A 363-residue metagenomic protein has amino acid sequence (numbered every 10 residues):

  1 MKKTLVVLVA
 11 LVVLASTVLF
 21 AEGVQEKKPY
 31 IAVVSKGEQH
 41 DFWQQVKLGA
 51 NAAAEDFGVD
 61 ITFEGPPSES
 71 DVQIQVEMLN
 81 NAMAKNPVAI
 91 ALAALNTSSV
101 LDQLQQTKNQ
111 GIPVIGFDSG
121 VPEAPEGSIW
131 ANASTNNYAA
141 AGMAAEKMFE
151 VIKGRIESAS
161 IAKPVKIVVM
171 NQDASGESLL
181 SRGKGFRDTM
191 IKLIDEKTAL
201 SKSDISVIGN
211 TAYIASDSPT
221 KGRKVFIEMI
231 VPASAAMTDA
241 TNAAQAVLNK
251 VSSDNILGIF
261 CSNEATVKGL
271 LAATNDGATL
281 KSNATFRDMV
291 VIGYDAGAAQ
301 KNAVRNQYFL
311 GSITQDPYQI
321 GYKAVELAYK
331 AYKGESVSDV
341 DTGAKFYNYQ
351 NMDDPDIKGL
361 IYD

Functional and structural regions predicted by a protein language model:
M1-V9: Positively charged n-region of N-terminal signal peptides that target proteins for export
L8-S16: Bacterial N-terminal signal peptides
A21-D363: A residue-level marker of the well-folded mature domains of exported/periplasmic proteins
